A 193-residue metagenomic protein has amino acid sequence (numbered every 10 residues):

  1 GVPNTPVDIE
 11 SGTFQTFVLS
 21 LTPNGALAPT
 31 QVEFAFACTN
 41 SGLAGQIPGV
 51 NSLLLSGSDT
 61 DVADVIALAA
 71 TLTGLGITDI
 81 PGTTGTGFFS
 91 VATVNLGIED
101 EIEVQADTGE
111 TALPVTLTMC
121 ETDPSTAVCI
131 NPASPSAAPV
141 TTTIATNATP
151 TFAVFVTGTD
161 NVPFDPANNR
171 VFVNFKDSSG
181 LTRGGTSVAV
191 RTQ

Functional and structural regions predicted by a protein language model:
G1-N4, A112-P139: Short beta-strand and strand-turn-strand segments in soluble, beta-rich domains
N4, I9-F14, I77-T86, P139 (+1 more regions): Solvent-exposed, conformationally flexible loop/turn segments
P6, E10-V18, T22-P23, P29-T30 (+3 more regions): Mobile, glycine-rich extracellular loop/lid and propeptide segments that shape or gate substrate/ligand access
T13-G25, A148-P163: Short, hydrophobic beta-strand segments
T22, A37-S41, T157-T159, N174-G180: Beta-strand-rich extracellular modules
N24-E33, D160-F172: Short glycine/proline/serine/threonine-rich loop/turn segments at secondary-structure transition edges
T39-E99, G180-Q193: Long, low-complexity ectodomains and other extracytoplasmic segments of secretory-pathway proteins
G97-V115, C120-E121: Short acidic, flexible loop segments centered on an aromatic residue
